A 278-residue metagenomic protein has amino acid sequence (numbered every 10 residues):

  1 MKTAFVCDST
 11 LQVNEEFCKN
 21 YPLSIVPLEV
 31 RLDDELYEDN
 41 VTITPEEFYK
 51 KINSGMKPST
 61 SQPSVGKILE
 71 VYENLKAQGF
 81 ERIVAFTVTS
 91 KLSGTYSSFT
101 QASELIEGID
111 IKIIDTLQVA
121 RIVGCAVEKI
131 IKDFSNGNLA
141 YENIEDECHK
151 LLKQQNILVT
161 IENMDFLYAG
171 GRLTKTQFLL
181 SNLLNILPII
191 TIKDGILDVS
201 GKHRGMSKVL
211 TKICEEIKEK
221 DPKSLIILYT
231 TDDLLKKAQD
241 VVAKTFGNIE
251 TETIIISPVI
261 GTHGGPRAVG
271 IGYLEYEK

Functional and structural regions predicted by a protein language model:
T3-A4, T10-S24, E29-R31, E35 (+5 more regions): Mixed-charge interfacial surface used for oligomerization/domain docking and macromolecular partner engagement
L36-A85, S90-S98, E104-L105: Class I S-adenosyl-L-methionine
